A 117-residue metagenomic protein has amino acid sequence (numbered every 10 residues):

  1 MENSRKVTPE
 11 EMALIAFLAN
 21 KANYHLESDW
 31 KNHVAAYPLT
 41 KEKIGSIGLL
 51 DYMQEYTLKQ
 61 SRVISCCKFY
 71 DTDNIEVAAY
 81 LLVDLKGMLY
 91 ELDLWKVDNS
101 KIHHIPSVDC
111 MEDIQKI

Functional and structural regions predicted by a protein language model:
M1-C66, H104-I117: N-terminal domain-onset segments
D71-K116: Short, compact, well-ordered microdomains
